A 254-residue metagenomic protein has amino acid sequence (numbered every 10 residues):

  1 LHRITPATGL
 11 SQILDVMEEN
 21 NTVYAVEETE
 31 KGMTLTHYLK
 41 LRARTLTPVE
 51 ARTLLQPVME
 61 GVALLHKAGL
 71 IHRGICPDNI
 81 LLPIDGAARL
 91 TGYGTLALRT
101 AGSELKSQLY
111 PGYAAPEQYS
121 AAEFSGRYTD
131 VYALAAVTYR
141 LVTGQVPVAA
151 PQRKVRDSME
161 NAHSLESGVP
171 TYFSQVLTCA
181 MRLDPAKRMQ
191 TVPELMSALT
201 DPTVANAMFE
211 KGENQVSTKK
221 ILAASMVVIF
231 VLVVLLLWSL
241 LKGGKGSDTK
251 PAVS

Functional and structural regions predicted by a protein language model:
L1-T8: Structural motif at the C-terminus of the N-lobe alphaC helix and the adjacent alphaC-beta4 loop of the Hanks-type
D15-V16: Activation-segment/catalytic-loop signature of the eukaryotic protein kinase fold
N20-T34: Conserved short submotifs of the Hanks-type protein kinase catalytic core that shape the nucleotide-binding pocket
L35-L46: AlphaC helix of the protein kinase catalytic domain
L54-L55: Activation segment signature within eukaryotic-like protein kinase domains
V58-L70: Protein kinase catalytic-loop region centered on the HRD/HxD motif
N79-G92: Conserved protein kinase catalytic/activation segment
G112-V204: C-terminal lobe helix-coil module of Hanks-type protein kinase domains
